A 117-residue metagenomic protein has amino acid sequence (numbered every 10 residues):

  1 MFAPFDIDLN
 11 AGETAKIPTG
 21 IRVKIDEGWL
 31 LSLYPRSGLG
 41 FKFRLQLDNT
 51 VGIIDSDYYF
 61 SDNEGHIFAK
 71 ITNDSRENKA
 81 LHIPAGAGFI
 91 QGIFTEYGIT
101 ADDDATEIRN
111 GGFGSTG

Functional and structural regions predicted by a protein language model:
M1-G117: DUTPase catalytic domain/fold
